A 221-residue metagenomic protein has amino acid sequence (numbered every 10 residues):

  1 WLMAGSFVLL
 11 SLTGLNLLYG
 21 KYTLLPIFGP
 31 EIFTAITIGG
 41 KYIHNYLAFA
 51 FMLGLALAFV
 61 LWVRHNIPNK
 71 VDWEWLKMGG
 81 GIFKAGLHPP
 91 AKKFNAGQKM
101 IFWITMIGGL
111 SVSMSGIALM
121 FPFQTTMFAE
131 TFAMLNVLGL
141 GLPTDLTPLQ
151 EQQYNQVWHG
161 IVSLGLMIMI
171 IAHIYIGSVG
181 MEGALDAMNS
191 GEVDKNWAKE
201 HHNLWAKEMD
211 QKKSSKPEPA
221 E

Functional and structural regions predicted by a protein language model:
W1-E221: Membrane-embedded alpha-helical bundles that constitute the cytochrome b-like, heme-associated redox core of multi-pass
